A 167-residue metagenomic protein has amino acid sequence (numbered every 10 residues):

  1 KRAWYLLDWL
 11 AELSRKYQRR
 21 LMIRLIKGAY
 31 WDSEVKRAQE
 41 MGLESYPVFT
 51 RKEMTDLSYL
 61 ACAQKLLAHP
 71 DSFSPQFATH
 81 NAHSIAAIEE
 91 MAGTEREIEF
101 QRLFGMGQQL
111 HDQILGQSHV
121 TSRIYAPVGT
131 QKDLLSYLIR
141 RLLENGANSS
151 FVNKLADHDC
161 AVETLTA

Functional and structural regions predicted by a protein language model:
K1-A167: Positively charged, amphipathic and often flexible ligand-engagement surfaces
